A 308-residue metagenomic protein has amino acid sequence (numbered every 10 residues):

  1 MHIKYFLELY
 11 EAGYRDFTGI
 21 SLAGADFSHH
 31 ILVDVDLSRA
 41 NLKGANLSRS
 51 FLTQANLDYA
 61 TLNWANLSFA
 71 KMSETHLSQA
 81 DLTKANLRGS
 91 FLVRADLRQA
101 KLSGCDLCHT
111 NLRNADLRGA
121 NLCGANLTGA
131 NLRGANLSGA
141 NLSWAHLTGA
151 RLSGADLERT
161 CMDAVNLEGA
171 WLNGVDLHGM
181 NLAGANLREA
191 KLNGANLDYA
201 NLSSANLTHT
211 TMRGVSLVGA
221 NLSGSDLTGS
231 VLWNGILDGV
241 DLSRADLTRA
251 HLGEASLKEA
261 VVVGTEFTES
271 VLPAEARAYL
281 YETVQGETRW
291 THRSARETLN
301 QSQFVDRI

Functional and structural regions predicted by a protein language model:
H2-I308: Tandem repeat scaffolds
